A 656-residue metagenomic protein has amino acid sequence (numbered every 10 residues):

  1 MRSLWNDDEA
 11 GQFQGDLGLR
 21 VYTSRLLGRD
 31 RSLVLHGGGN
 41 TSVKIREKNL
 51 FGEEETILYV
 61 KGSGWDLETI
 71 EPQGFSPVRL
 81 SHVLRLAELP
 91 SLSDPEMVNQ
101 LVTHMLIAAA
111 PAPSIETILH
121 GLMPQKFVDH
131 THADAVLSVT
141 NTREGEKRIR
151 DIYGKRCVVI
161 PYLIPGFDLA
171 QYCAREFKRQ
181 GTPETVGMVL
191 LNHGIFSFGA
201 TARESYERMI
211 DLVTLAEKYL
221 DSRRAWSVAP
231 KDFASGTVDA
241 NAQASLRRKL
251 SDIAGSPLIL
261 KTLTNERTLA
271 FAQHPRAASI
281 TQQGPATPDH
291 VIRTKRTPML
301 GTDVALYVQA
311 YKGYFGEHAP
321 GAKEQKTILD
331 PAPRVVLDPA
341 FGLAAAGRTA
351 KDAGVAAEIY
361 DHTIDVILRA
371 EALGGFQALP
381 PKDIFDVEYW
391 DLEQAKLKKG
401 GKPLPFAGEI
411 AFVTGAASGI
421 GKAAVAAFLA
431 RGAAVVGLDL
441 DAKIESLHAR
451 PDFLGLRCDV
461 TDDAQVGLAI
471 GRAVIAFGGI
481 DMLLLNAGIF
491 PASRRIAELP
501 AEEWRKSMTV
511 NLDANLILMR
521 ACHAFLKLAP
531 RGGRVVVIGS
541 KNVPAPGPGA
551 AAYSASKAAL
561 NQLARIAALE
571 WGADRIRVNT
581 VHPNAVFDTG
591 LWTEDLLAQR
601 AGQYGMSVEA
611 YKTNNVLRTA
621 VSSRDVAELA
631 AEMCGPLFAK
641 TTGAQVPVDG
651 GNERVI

Functional and structural regions predicted by a protein language model:
M1-A411, A423: Glycine-rich flexible loops
F490-S493, F638, T642-I656: Short C-terminal tail/terminal secondary-structure segment of NAD(P)H-dependent dehydrogenase/reductase domains
R494-I496, E503-R505, L597: Substrate-binding pocket helix/loop in short-chain dehydrogenase/reductase
P500-I517, V536, L560: Catalytic Tyr-X3-Lys loop
M519, S556, A564: Active-site helix of classical SDR
A524, L569-E570, A639: Alpha-helical segment proximal to the catalytic Tyr-Lys
S540: Residue(s) in the substrate-gating loop at a strand-loop-helix junction that position the organic substrate next
G572, R577, T641-G643: Short, small/polar-rich loop/turn modules that mediate ligand/substrate recognition or access, typified
